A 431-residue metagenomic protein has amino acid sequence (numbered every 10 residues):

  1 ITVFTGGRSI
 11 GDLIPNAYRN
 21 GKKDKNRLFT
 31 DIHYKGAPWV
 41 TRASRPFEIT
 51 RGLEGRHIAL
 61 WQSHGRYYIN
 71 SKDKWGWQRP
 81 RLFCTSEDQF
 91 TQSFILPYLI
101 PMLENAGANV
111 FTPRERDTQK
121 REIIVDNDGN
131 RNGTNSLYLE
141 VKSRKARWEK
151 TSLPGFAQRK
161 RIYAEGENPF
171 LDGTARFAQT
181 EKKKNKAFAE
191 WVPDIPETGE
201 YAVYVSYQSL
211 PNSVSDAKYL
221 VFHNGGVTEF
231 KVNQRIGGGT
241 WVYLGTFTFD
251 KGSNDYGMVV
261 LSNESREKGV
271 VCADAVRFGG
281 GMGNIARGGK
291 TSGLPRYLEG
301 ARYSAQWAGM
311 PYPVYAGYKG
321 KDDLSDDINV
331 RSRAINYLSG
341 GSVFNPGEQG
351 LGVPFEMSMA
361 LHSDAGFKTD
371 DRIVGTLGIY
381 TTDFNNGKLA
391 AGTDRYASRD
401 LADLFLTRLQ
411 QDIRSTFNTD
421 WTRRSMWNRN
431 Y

Functional and structural regions predicted by a protein language model:
I1-H64, Y68-G76, V259, A273-K290 (+1 more regions): Non-catalytic propeptide/linker segments at domain boundaries
H57, I69-K74, V214-D216, T369-V374: Short, solvent-exposed loop/turn and secondary-structure capping segments
S71-F90, T376-L389: A solvent-exposed, charged loop/short amphipathic helix patch at secondary-structure junctions
R81-P101, L298-E299: Short catalytic helix/loop segments, enriched in acidic residues and glycine and frequently bearing histidine
L96-P97, A106-N185, W191-P196, Q208-N212 (+4 more regions): Active-site-proximal helix/loop segments of hydrolytic enzymes
G199-V205: A short tyrosine-centered beta-strand micro-motif
